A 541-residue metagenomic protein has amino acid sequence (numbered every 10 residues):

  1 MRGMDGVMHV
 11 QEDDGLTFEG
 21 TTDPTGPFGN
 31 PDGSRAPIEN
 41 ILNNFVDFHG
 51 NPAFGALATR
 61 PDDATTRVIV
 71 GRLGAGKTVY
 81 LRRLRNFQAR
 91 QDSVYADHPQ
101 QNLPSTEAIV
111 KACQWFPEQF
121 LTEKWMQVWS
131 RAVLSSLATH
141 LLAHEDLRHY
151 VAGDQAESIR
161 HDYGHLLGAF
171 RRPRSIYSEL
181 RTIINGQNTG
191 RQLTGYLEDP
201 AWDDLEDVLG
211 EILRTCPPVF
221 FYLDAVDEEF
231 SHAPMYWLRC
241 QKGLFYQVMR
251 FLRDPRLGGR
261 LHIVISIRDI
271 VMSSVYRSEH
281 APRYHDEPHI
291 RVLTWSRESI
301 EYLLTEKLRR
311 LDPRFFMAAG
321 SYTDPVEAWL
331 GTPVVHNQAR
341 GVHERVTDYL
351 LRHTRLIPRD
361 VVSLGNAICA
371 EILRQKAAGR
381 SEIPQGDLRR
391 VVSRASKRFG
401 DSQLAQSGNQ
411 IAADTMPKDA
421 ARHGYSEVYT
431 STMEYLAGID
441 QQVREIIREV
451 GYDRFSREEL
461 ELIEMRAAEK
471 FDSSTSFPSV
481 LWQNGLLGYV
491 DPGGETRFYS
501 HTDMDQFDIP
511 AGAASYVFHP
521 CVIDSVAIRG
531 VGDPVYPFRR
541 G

Functional and structural regions predicted by a protein language model:
M1-K111, I528, V535, R540: Walker A/P-loop-proximal flanking segment of P-loop NTPase domains
R2, G6, P99-N102, R340-G541: C-terminal leucine-rich, beta-strand-based interaction scaffolds used for sensing/assembly
D14, G20-F28, D32, G71-G74 (+5 more regions): Short, flexible loop/turn elements at secondary-structure junctions
F48-A53, L57-T66, P200-D204, F245-Q247 (+2 more regions): Short linear interaction motifs
G71-F220, E229, D472-S476: P-loop NTPase nucleotide-binding core
K111-F116, W237-R239, R277-Y284, I368-E371 (+1 more regions): Short secondary-structure boundary/capping segments
K124-L142, Y302, E306, R352 (+2 more regions): Short, hydrophobic/amphipathic alpha-helical patches that form generic packing surfaces within helical domains
W202-H343: The catalytic "switch" region of P-loop NTPases
